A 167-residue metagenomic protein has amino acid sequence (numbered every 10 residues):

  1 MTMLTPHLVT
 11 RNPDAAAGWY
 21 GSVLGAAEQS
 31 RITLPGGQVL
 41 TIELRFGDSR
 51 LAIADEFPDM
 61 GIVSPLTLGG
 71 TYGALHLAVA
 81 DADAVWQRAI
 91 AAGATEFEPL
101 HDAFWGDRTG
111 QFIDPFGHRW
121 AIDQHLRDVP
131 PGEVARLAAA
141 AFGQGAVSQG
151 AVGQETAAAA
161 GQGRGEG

Functional and structural regions predicted by a protein language model:
M1-H7, G18-I113, D123-G167: Vicinal oxygen chelate
T10-D14: Short acidic-aromatic low-complexity motifs
F116: C-terminal catalytic core of tyrosine-transesterase DNA break-rejoin enzymes
